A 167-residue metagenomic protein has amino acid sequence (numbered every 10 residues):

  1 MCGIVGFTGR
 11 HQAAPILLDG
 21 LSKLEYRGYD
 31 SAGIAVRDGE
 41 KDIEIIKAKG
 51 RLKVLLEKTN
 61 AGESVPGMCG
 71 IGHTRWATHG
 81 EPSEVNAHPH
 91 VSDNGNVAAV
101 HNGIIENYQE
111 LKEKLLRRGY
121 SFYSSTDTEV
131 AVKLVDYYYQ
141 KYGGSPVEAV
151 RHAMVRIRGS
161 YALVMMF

Functional and structural regions predicted by a protein language model:
M1-F167: Conserved short alpha-helical segments that host acidic/polar catalytic motifs at enzyme active sites
